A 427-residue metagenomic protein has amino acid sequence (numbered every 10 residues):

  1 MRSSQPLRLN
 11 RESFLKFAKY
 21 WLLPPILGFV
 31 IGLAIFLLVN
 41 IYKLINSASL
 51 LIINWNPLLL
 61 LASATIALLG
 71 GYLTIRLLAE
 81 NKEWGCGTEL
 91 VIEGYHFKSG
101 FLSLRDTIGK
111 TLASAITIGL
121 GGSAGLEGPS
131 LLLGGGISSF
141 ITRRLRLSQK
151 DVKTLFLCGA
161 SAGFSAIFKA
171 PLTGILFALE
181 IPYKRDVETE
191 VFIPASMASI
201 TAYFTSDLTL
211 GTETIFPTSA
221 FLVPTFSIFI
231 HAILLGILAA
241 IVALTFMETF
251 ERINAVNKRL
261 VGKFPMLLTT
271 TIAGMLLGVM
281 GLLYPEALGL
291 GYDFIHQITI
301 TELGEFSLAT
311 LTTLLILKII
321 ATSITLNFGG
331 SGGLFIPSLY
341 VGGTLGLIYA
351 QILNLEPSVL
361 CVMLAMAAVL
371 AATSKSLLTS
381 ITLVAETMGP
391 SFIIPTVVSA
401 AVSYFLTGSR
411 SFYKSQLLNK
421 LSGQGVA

Functional and structural regions predicted by a protein language model:
M1-A427: Alpha-helical transmembrane segments and immediately membrane-proximal extracytoplasmic
